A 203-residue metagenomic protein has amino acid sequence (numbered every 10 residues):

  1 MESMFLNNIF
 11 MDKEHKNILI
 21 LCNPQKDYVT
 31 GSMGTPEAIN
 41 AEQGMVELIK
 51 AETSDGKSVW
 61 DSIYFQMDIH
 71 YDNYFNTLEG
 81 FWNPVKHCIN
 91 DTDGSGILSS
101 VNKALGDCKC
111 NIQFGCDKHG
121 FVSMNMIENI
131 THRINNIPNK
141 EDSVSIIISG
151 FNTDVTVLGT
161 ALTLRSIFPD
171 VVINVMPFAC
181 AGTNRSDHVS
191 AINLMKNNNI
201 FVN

Functional and structural regions predicted by a protein language model:
M1-Q113, N136-E141, V189, N193-K196 (+1 more regions): Active-site acidic carboxylates
M45-E52, L158-F168: Histidine-anchored nucleotide/phosphate-binding helix
I69-D72, G94-S95, G120-M124, D154 (+1 more regions): Short, catalytically relevant binding-site loops at active-site mouths
Y71, C116, E141-S166, N174: Catalytic cysteine-centered active loop of the rhodanese-like fold, especially the PTP/DSP P-loop
F75-T77, M126-E128, G159-T160, S186-D187: Short, well-ordered secondary-structure micro-motifs
C116-N139: Alpha-helical scaffold elements lining the catalytic groove of polysaccharide deacetylases
I146-D154, V171-R185, N203: A short glycine-rich beta-strand->turn/loop micro-motif centered on a GG-aromatic cluster
L164, C180-I192: Structured adenosyl-cofactor binding patch, chiefly the S-adenosyl-L-methionine
